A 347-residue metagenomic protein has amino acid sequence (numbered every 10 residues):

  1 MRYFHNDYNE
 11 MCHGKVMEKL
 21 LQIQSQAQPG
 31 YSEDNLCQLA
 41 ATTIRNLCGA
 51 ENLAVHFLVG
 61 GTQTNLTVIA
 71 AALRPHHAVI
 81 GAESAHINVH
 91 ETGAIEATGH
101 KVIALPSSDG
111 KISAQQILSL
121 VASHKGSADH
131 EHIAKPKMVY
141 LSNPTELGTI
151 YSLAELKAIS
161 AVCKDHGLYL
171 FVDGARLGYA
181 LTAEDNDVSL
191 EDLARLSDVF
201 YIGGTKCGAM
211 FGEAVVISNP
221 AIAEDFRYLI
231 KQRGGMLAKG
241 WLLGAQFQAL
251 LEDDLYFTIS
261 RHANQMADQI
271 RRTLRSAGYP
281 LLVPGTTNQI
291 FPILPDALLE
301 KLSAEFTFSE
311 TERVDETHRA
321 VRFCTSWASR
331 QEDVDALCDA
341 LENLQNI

Functional and structural regions predicted by a protein language model:
H13-G61, E83-N88, A94: Conserved N-terminal alpha-helix of the aminotransferase class I/II PLP-enzyme fold
A71-V89, L118: Conserved PLP-anchoring active-site segment centered on the Schiff-base-forming lysine
R74-H76, D268-L344: Conserved C-terminal alpha-helix-loop-beta "cap" of PLP-dependent enzymes that closes/shapes the active-site mouth
V79, V102-I103, L170-V172, L281: Hydrophobic beta-strand scaffold residues
G99-K137, L141-P144, Y151-A158: PLP-dependent aminotransferase-class I/II
S108, K135-P136, S142, I150 (+2 more regions): Active-site C-terminal subdomain of aminotransferase-like
Y151-A183: Catalytic PLP-binding core of fold-type I/II PLP enzymes
